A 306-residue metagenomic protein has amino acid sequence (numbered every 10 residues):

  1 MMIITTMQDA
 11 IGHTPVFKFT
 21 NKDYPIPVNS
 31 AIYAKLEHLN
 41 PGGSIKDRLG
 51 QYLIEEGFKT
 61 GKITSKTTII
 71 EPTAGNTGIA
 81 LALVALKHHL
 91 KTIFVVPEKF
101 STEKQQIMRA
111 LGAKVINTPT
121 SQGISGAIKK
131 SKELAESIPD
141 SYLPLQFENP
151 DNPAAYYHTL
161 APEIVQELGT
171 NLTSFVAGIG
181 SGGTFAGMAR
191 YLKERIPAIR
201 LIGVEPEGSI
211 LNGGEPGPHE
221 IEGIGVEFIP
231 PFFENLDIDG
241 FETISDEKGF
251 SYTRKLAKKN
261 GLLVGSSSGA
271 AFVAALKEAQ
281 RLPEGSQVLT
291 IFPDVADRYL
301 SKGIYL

Functional and structural regions predicted by a protein language model:
M1-L306: PLP-dependent amino-acid enzyme catalytic core
